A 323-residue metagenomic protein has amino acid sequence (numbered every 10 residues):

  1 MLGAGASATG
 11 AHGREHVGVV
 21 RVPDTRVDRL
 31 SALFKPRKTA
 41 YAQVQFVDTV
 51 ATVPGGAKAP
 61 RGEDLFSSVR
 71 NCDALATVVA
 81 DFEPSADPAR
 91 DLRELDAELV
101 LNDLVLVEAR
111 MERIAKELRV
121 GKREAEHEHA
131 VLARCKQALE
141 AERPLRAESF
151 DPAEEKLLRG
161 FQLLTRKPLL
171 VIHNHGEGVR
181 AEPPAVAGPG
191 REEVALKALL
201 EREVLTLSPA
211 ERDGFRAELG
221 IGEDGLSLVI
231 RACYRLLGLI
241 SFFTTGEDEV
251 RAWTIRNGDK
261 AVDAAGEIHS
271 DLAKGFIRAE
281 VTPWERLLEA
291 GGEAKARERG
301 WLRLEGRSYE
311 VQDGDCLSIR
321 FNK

Functional and structural regions predicted by a protein language model:
M1-A4, G13-H16, R113-K323: C-terminal-of-GTPase-core extension/linker across diverse P-loop GTPases
M1-P84, P88-A89, D96, V107 (+1 more regions): Conserved G1/Walker A P-loop phosphate-binding module
T25-V27, V50-V53, A80-A86, V100 (+3 more regions): Conserved nucleotide-binding/hydrolysis micro-motifs of P-loop NTPases
K35, A80-D81, V100, E112 (+2 more regions): Residue-level marker of positions within ordered structural domains that often coincide with functionally constrained
T52-G56, L95-E98, L118-R123, G220: Flexible beta-alpha connector loops of hexameric P-loop NTPases
D87-R90, P183-A185: Short amphipathic alpha-helical segments
P88-L99, C135-A138, P144: Buried, small/hydrophobic-residue-enriched core segments of structured protein domains
D103-L104: Short amphipathic alpha-helical heptad-repeat segments
